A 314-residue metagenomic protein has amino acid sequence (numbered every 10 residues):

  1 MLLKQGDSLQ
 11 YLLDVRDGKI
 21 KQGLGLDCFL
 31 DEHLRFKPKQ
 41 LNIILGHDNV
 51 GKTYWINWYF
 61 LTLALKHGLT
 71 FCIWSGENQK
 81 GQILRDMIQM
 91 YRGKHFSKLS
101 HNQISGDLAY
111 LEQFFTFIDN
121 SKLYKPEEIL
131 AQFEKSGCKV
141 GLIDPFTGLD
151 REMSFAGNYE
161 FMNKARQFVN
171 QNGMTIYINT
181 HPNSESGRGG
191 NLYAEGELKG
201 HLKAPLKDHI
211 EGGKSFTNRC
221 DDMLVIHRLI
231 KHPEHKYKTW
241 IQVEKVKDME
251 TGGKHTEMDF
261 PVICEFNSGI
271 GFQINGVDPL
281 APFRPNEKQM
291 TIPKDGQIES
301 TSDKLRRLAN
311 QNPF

Functional and structural regions predicted by a protein language model:
M1-D17, L130-G141, N170-N172, E185-F314: C-terminal regions of RecA-like/P-loop NTPase motor modules
M1-G93, F314: The Walker A/P-loop phosphate-binding site
R35-F36, L65-H67, D107-Y110, A131-S136 (+2 more regions): Conserved catalytic network of the ASCE P-loop NTPase/AAA+ motor domain
N42-I44, C72-W74, I118, Y177 (+1 more regions): Hydrophobic/aromatic beta-strand patches that form the interior of the parallel beta-sheet core in alpha/beta enzyme
H67-E160, T291-I292, E299-L305, F314: Conserved inter-motif catalytic segment of the P-loop NTP-binding fold
I73, L142-I143, M174-H181: Structural recognition of the conserved hydrophobic beta-strand(s) that form the central parallel beta-sheet of P-loop
G76, H181, R228: Cofactor-binding loop segments of dinucleotide-utilizing enzymes, especially the Rossmann-like FAD- and NAD(P)+-binding
Q82-M90, F161-K164, S215-R219, Q242: Alpha-helical scaffold elements adjacent to nucleotide-binding pockets in ATP/GTP-utilizing enzyme cores
